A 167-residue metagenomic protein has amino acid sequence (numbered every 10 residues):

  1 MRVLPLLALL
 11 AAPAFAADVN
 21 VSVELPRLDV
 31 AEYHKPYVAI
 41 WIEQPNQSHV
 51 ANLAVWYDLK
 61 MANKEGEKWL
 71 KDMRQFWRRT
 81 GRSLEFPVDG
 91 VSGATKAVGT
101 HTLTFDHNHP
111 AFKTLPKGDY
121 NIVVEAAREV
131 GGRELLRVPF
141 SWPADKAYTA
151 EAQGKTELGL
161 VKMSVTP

Functional and structural regions predicted by a protein language model:
V3-L4, A14: Cleavable N-terminal signal peptides
A12-D18: Sec/Tat signal peptide C-region and signal peptidase I cleavage site
V21-Y33, W56-K60: Short amphipathic, basic-aromatic surface patches that mediate peripheral association with negatively charged
E24, A39-P45: N-terminal Sec/ER secretory leader and immediately downstream segment of secreted/extracellular precursors
A31, Q44-Q47, L160-P167: Calcium-binding acidic motifs and repeat modules
E32-A39, K117-Y120: Short coil-to-beta strand junction motifs in C2/discoidin
P45-L115: Structured domain cores in non-transmembrane regions
V98-L103, A111-P167: Glycine-rich, aromatic-bearing surface loops/beta-hairpins
